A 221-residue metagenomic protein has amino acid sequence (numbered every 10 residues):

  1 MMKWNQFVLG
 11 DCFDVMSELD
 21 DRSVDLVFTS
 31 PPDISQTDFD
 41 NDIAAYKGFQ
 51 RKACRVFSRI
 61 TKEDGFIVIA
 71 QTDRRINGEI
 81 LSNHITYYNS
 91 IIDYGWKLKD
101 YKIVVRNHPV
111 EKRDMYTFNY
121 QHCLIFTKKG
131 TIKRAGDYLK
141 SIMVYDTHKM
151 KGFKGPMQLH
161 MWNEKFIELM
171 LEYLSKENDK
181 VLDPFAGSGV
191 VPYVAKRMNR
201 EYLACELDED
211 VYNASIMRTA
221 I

Functional and structural regions predicted by a protein language model:
M2-A214: Core catalytic lobe of class I
M217: Residue-level detection of the helix-turn-helix DNA-binding "recognition helix"
A220-I221: Class I S-adenosyl-L-methionine-dependent methyltransferase module
